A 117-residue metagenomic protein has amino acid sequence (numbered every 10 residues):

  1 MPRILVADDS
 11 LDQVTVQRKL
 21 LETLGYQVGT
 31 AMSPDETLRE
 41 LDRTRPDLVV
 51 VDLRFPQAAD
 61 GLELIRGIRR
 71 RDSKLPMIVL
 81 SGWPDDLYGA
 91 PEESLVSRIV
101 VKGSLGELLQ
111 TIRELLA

Functional and structural regions predicted by a protein language model:
D8: Conserved acidic carboxylate
L11, M32-E36, G106: Acidic phosphotransfer microenvironment of two-component signaling modules
L11-G29: Two-component/phosphorelay signaling modules centered on CheY-like receiver
T30-L48, L53-P56, Y88: Acidic, metal-coordinating helix/loop segments flanking the phosphotransfer/catalytic sites of two-component signaling
R39, L62-K74: Short amphipathic alpha-helix used as the core "switch/output" element in two-component signaling
D52-R66: Conserved phosphotransfer microenvironments
D85, E93-L115: Output/docking surface of receiver
